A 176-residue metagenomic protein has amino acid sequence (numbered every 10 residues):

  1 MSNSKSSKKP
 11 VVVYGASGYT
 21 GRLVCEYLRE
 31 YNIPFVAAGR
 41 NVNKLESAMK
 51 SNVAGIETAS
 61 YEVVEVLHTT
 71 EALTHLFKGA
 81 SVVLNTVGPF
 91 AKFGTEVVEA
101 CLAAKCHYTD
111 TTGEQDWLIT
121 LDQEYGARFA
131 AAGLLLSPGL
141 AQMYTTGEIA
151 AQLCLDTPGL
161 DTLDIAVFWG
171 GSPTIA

Functional and structural regions predicted by a protein language model:
M1-K8: A short, basic/flexible loop-to-alpha-helix module at the beginning of a structural domain
K9-N32: N-terminal Rossmann NAD(P)H-binding glycine-rich loop of SDR-like oxidoreductase domains
S17, R40-V42: Residues in the short beta-alpha loop(s) of Rossmann-like NAD(P)-binding domains
P34, N43-T120: NAD(P)H-binding glycine-rich loop region in Rossmannoid oxidoreductase-like domains and their noncatalytic homologs
A37: Short beta-strand "acidic-cap" motif of Rossmann-like dinucleotide-binding folds
T112-L134: Rossmann-fold NAD(P)-binding glycine/threonine-rich loop
A141-M143, G147-A176: Conserved anion/nucleotide-ligand pocket segment
